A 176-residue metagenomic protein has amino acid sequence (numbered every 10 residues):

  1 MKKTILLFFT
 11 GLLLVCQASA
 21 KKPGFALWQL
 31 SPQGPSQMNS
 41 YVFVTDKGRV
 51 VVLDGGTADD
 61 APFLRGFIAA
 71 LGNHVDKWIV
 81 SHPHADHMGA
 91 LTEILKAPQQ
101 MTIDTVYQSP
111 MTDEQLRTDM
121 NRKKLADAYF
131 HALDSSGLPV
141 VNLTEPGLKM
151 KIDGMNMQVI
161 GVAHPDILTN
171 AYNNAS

Functional and structural regions predicted by a protein language model:
M1-T4: Positively charged n-region of N-terminal signal peptides that target proteins for export
L6-V15: Bacterial N-terminal signal peptides
L7, V44, Q158-I160: Residues in well-ordered beta-strands of folded domains
C16-A20: Boundary at the C-terminal end of the N-terminal hydrophobic targeting segment
K21-G34, L71, E93-S176: Flexible, acidic/histidine-containing loops and adjacent segments that form or flank the divalent-metal
K21-N73, A175-S176: Conserved beta-strand hairpin/beta-sheet module of binuclear metal-dependent hydrolase folds, prominently
D46-V51, A58-Q108: Active-site metal-binding motif and surrounding structural segment of the metallo-beta-lactamase
